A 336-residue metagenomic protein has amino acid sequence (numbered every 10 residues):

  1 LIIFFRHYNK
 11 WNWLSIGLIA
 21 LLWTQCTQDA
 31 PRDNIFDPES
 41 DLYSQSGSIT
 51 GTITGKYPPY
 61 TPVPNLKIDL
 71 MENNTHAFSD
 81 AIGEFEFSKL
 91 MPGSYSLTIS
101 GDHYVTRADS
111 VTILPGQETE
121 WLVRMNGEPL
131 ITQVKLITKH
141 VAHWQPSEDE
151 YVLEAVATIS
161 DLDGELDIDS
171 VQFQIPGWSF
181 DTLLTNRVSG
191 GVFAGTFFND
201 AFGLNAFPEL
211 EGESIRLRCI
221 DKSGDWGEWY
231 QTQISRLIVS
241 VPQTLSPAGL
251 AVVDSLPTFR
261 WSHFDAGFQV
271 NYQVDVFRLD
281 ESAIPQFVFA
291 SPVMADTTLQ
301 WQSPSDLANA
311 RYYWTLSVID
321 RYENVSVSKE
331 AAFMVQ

Functional and structural regions predicted by a protein language model:
L21-T50, Y57, V105, L122-V123: Bacterial Sec-dependent N-terminal signal peptides
S48-I49, K56-N73, L166-I168: Short, ordered, surface-exposed loop/turn motifs in non-cytosolic proteins
P62-P64, S160-P176, F264-F287, V325-S328: Solvent-exposed loop/turn segments flanking beta-strands in beta-repeat/beta-sandwich domains
N73-E84: Short, acidic Ser/Thr/Gly-rich low-complexity loop/linker segments typical of extracellular and cell-surface proteins
M91-H103: A short, solvent-exposed beta-strand micro-motif common in secreted/extracellular proteins
D102-M125: Structured interaction patches on ligand/partner-binding surfaces of diverse proteins
V188-G203, A295-Q300: Aromatic sugar-binding surface patches on proteins that engage polysaccharides or sugar-phosphate polymers
F207-S223, D306-Y322: Beta-strand-rich modules
